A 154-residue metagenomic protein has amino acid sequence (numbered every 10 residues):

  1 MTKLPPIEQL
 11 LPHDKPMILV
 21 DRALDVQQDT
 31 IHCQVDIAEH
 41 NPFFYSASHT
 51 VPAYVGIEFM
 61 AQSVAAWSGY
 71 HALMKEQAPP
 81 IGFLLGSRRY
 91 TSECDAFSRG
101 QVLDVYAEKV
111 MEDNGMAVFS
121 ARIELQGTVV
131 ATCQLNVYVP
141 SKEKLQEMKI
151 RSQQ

Functional and structural regions predicted by a protein language model:
M1-I7, Q101-V105: Short Pro/Gly-enriched beta-strand edge/turn motifs at strand-loop
E8, Q34, S92-A96: Beta-strand-rich interaction surfaces with strong enrichment in secreted/lumenal proteins
K15-V51: Catalytic strand-loop segment that frames the active site of acyl-thioester-processing enzymes
M17-L19, L103, A117: Hydrophobic core residues within well-ordered beta-strands of beta-rich domains
L19-R22, G86, T91, Y106-E108 (+2 more regions): Residues located in well-ordered beta-strands
D36-A72: A conserved, well-ordered hydrophobic junction motif at loop->secondary-structure transitions
A66, S98-Q101, E108-Q154: HotDog/MaoC-like acyl-thioester-processing domains
A66-D104: Hydrophobic beta-strand-centered segment that forms part of the acyl-chain substrate-binding groove
